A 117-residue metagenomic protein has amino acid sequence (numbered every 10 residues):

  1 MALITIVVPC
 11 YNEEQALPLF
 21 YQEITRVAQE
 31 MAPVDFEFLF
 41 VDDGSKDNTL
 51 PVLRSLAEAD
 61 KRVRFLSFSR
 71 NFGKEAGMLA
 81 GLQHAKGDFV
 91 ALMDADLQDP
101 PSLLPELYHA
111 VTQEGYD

Functional and structural regions predicted by a protein language model:
M1-D117: Structured catalytic core of nucleotide-sugar glycosyltransferases
